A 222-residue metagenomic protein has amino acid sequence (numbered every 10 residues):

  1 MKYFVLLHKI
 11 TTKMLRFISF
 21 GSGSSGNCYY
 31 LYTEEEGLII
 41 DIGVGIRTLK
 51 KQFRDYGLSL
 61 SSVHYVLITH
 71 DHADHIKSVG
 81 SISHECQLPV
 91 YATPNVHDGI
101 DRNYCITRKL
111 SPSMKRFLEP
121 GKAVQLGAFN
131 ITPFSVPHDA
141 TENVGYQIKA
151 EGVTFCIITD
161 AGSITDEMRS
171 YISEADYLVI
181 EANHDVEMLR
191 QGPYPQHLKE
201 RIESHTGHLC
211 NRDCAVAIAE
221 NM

Functional and structural regions predicted by a protein language model:
Y3-Y56, V144-D160, Y177: Conserved beta-strand hairpin/beta-sheet module of binuclear metal-dependent hydrolase folds, prominently
I18-Y29, T69-V79, S83, I131-P133: Structured catalytic core of nucleotide-sugar glycosyltransferases
E36, C86-P89, M222: A short helix->loop->beta-strand "cap" motif at the edges of active sites that frequently abuts
I40-G43, V63-D71, Y91-P94, C156-D160 (+1 more regions): Active-site neighborhood of phospho(di)ester-bond hydrolases with catalytic His/Asp-centered motifs
R47-A92: Active-site metal-binding motif and surrounding structural segment of the metallo-beta-lactamase
P94-V144, K149-G152: Metallo-beta-lactamase
I158-R169: Active-site glycine- and acidic-residue-rich loops that bind and position anionic ligands or nucleotide-like cofactors
E167-M222: Cap/insert and terminal regions of metallo-dependent hydrolase folds
